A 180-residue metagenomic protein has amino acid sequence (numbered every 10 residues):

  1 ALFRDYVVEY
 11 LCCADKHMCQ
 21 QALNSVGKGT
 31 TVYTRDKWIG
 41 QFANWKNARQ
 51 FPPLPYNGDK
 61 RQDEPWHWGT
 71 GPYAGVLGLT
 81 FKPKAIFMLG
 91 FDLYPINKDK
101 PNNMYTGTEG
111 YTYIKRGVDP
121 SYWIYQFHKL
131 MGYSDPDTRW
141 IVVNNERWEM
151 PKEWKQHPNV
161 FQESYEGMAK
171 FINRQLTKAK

Functional and structural regions predicted by a protein language model:
A1-K180: Metal-ion/cofactor- or nucleotide/acyl-coenzyme-handling active-site neighborhoods
